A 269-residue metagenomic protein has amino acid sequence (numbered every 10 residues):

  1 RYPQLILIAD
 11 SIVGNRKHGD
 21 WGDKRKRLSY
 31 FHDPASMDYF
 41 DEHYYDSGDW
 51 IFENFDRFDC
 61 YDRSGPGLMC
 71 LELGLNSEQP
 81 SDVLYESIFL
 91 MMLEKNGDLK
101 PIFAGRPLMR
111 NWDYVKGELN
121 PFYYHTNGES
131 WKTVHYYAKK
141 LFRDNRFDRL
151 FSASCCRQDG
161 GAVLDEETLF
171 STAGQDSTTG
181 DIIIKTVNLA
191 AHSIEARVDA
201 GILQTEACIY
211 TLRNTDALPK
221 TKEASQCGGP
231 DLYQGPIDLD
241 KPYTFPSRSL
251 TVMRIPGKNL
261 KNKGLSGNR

Functional and structural regions predicted by a protein language model:
R1-L90, C155-L164: Noncatalytic carbohydrate-binding groove/subsite architecture in carbohydrate-active enzymes
K26-Y30, D56-D59, F89-L93, L169-A173 (+3 more regions): Generic recognition of flexible, low-complexity loop/linker segments
F40, F103, K139, I184 (+1 more regions): Conserved, mostly hydrophobic/aromatic
G65-S171, S177: Aromatic/acidic polysaccharide-binding cleft in carbohydrate-active enzymes
D165-L203, I209-L212, T251-R254: Carbohydrate-binding surface patches
L203-P246: Acidic, Ser/Thr/Pro-rich beta/coil linker or hinge segments at domain junctions
M253-K261: Short beta-strand-to-coil "C-cap" segments at the C-terminal boundary of structured domains/repeats, marking
K261-R269: Mature N-terminal, pre-catalytic/accessory segment of carbohydrate-active enzymes
